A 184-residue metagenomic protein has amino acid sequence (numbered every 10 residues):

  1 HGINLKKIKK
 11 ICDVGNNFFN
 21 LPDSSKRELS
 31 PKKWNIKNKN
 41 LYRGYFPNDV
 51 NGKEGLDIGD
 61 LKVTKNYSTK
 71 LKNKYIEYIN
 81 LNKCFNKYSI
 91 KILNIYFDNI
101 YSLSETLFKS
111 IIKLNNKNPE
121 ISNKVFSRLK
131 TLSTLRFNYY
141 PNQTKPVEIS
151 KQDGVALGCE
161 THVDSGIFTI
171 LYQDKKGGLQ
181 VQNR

Functional and structural regions predicted by a protein language model:
H1-R184: Peripheral, non-catalytic segments flanking oxidoreductase cores
